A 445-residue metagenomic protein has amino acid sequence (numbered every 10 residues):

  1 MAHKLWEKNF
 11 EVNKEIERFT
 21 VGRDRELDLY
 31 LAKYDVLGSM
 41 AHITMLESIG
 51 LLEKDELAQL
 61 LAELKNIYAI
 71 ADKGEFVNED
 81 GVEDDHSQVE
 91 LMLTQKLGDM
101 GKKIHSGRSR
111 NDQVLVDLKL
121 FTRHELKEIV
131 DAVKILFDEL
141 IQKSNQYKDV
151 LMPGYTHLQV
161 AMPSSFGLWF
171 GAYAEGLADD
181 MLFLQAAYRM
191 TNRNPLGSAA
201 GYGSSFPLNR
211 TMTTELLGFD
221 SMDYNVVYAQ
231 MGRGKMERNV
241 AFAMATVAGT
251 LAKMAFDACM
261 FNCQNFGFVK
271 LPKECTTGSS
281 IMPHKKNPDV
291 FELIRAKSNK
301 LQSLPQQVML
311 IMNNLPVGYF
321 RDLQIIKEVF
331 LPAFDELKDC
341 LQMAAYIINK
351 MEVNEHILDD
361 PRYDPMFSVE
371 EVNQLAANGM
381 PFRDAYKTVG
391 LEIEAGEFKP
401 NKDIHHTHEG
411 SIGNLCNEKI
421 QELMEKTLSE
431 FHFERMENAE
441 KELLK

Functional and structural regions predicted by a protein language model:
M1-G203, L208-T214, S221, T277-G278 (+3 more regions): A helix-coil-helix interface module used to build multimeric assemblies and to scaffold catalytic/cofactor sites
A2-G38, D99-M100, G267, M282-K445: Glycine-rich cofactor/substrate-binding loops
H42, E63-I70, M92, K96 (+12 more regions): Generic, well-ordered alpha-helical scaffold segments in large soluble proteins
L60-L61, L217, K273-C275, R362 (+1 more regions): A general structural motif at alpha-helix termini
H105, R110-Q113, H157-S164, L168 (+9 more regions): Alpha-helix capping and helix-loop boundary segments enriched in small/acidic/polar residues
K119, R123-V130, K134, I141 (+10 more regions): Short amphipathic alpha-helical segments with heptad-repeat character
Q146, F183-A186, M190, F219-V226 (+6 more regions): Conserved helix-loop functional segments at active or binding sites
L217-P305: Acidic, glycine-rich loop-and-beta core segments that form the ion-binding/anion-interacting portion of active sites
